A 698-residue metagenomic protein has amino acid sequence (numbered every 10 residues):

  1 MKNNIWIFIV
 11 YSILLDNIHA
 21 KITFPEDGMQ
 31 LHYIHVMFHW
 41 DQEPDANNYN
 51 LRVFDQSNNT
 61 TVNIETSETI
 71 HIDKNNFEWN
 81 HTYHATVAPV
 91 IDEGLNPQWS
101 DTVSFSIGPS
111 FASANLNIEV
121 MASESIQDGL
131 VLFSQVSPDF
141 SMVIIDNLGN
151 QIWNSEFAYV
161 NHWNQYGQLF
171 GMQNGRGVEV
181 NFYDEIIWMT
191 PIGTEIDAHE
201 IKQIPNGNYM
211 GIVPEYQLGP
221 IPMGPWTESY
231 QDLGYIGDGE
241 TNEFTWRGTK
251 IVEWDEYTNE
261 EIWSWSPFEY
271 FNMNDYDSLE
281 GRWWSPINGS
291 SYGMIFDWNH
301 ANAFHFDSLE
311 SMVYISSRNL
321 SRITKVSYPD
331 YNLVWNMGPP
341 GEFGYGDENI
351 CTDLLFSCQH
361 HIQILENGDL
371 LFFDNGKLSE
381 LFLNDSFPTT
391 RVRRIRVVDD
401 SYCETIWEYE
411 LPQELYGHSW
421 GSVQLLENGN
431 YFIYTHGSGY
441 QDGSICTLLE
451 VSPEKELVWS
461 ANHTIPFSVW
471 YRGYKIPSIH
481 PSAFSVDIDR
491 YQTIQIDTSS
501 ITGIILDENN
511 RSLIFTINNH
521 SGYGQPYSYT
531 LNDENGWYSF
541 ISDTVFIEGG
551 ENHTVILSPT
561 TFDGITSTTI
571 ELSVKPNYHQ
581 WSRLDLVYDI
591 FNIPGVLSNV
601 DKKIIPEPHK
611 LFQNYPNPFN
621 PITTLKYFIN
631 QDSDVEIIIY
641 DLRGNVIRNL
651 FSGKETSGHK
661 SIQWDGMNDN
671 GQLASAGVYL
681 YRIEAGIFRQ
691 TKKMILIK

Functional and structural regions predicted by a protein language model:
A20-V36, I476-E508, W537, K603-P618: Short, compositionally biased P/S/T/A/G/V-rich stretches that sit at domain boundaries
H35-D45: Conserved aromatic anchor
M37, S512-I514, V600-Y615, F619-I639 (+3 more regions): Glycine-centered coil/turn sites that cap beta-strands in beta-rich domains
N50-T82, V90-S100, E655: Recognizes extended acidic, P/S/T-rich segments that occur within or adjacent to Ig-like beta-sandwich modules
K74-T82, P559-T566, N670-S675: Surface-exposed, short loops/turns at beta-strand junctions within beta-sandwich domains
V90-G94, Q98-G536, V545, I556 (+1 more regions): Histidine-/acidic-rich catalytic cores in large beta-rich domains
S657, Q663, Q672-K698: C-terminal tail/sorting-segment detector
